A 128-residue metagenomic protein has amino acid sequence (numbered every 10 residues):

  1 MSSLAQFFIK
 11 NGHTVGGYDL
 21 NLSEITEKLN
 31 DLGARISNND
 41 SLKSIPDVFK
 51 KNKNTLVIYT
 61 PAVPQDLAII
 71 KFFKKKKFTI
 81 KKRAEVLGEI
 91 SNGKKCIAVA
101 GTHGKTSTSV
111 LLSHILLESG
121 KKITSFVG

Functional and structural regions predicted by a protein language model:
M1-R35, K51-V57, F73-K81: ATP-dependent carboxylate-amine ligase
F7, K43-F49, P61-G128: Phosphate-binding loop of NTP-binding sites
